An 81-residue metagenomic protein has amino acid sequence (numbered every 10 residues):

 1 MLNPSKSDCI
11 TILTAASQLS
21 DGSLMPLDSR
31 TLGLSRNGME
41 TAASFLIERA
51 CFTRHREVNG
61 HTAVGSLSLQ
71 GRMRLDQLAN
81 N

Functional and structural regions predicted by a protein language model:
L2-L32, N80: Short amphipathic alpha-helical interface segments
N3, L32-R49, T62: Short amphipathic alpha-helical interaction segments
K6-I10, E40, L69: Non-catalytic, well-ordered alpha-helical scaffold segments
A16, A42-A43, G65, G71: Small side chains
A63-N81: Short, amphipathic alpha-helical interaction segments positioned at domain boundaries
